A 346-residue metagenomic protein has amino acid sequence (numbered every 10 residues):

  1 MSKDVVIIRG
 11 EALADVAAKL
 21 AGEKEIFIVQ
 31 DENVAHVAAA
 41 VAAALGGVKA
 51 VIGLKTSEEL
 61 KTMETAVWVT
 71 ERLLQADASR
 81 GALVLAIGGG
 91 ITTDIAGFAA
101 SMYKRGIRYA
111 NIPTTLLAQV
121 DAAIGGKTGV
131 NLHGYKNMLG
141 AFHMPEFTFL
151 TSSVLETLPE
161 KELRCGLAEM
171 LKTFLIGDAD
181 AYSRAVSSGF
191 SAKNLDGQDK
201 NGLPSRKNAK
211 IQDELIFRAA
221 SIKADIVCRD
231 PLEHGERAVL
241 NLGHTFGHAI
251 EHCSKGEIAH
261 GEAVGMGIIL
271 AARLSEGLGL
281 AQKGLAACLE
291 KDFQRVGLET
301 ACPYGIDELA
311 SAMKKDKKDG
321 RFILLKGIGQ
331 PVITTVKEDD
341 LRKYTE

Functional and structural regions predicted by a protein language model:
M1-L83: ATP/NTP phosphate-donor binding region
Q75, M144-T148, S153-E160, A168-D180 (+8 more regions): Generic secondary-structure signature for well-ordered alpha-helical cores
I91-F98, Q119, A249: Short glycine/serine/threonine-rich phosphate/pyrophosphate-binding segments that cradle anionic phosphate groups
F98, M102-S187: A glycine/threonine-rich phosphate-anchoring loop and its flanking beta-alpha core in nucleotide/phosphate-binding
A168-M170, L280-E346: C-terminal charged capping/lid subdomain of soluble metabolic enzymes
A192-N194, N208-D307: Active-site segments that bind and position negatively charged phosphate/pyrophosphate groups
